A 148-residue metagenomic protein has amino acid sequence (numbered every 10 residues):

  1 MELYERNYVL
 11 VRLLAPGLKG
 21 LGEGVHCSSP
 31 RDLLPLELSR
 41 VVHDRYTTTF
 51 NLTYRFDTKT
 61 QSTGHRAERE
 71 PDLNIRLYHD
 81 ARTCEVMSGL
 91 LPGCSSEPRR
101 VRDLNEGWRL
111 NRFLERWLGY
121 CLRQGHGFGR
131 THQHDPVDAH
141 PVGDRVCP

Functional and structural regions predicted by a protein language model:
M1, Q61, H65, R100-G107: Short, charged/polar micro-motifs that form catalytic or ligand-binding hotspots
M1-L36: N-terminal "first-domain core" detector
S29-R40, D44-T53: Charged, amphipathic alpha-helical segments
D44-S96: Aromatic- and glycine-enriched beta-alpha-beta binding-site module
Q61, H65-R66, D135-G143: Intrinsically disordered, low-complexity linkers and terminal tails enriched in Pro/Gly and often acidic or mixed-charge
E85-M87, L91-G93, P98-P141: Helix-rich interaction surfaces within compact, conserved domain-sized segments that mediate assembly or partner
D144-P148: Sequence termini and other peripheral, non-core segments
